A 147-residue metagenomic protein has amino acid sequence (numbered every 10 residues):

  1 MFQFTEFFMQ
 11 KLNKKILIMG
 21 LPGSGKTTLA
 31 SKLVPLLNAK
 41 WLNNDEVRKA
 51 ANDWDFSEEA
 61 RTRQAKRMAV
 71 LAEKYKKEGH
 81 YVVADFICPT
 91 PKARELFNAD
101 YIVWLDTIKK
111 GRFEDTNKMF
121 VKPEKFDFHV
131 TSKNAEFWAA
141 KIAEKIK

Functional and structural regions predicted by a protein language model:
F8-N13: Phosphate-binding P-loop
I18: Hydrophobic anchor at the beta1->P-loop junction of P-loop NTPases
P22: The conserved Walker
K26: Conserved lysine of the Walker
A30-L71: Conserved substrate/cofactor phosphate-moiety recognition/catalytic segment in nucleotide-dependent phosphotransferases
L37, N98-D100, K125: Short, structured coil segments at secondary-structure junctions
S57-K110: Glycine-rich phosphate-binding loop used to anchor ATP phosphates in small-molecule kinases, encompassing both
L96, L105-K147: Small-molecule kinase domains that catalyze NTP-dependent phosphoryl transfer to phosphate-bearing small molecules
